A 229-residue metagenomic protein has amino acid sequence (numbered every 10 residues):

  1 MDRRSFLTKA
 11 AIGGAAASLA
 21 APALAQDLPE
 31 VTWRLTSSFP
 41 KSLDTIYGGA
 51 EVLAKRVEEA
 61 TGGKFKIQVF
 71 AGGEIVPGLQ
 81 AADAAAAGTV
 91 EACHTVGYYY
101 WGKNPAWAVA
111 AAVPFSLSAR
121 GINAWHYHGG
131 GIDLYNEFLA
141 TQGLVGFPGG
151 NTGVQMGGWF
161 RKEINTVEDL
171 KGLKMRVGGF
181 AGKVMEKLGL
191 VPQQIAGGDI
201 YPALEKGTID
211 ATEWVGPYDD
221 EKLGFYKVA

Functional and structural regions predicted by a protein language model:
D2-L19, L24-I122, I132-A229: N-terminal secretory/targeting leader peptides
Y127-G130: Core domains of carbohydrate- and sulfate-ester-processing enzymes
